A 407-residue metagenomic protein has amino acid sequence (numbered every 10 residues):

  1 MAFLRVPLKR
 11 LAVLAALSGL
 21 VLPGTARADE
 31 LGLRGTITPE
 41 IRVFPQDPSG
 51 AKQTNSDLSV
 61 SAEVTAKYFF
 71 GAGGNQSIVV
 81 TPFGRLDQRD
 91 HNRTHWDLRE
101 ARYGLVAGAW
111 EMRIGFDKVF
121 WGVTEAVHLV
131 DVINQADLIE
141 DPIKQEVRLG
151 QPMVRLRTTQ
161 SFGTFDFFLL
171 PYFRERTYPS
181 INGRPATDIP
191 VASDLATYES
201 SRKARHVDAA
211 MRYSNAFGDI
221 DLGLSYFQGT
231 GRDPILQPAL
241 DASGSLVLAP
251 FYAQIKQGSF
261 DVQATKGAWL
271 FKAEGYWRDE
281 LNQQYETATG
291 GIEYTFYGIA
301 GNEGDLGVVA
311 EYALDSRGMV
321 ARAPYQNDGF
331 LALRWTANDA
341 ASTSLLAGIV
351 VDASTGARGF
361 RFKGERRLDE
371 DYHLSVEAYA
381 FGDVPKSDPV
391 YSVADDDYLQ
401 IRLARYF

Functional and structural regions predicted by a protein language model:
D29-L31, A66-F70, G104-A107, F116 (+12 more regions): Residue-level signature of outer-membrane beta-barrel architecture
L31, A72-I78, A109-M112, F162-F165 (+5 more regions): Repeated loop/turn-to-beta-strand initiation elements of outer-membrane beta-barrel proteins
G35-I37, I78-P82, I114, L156 (+10 more regions): Membrane-embedded beta-strand positions of outer-membrane beta-barrel proteins
I37-D47, S77-Q88, R99, L270-D279 (+3 more regions): Transmembrane beta-strand segments that form the barrel wall of outer-membrane beta-barrel proteins
T54-A62, T94-R99, G108, R148-P152 (+8 more regions): Residues that define the transmembrane beta-barrel architecture of outer-membrane proteins
G73-P185, G218, D383: Outer membrane beta-barrel
L156, I292, V393-F407: Outer-membrane beta-barrel "beta-signal"
A268-D352: Detector for outer-membrane/organellar transmembrane beta-barrel domains, recognizing the amphipathic beta-strand
